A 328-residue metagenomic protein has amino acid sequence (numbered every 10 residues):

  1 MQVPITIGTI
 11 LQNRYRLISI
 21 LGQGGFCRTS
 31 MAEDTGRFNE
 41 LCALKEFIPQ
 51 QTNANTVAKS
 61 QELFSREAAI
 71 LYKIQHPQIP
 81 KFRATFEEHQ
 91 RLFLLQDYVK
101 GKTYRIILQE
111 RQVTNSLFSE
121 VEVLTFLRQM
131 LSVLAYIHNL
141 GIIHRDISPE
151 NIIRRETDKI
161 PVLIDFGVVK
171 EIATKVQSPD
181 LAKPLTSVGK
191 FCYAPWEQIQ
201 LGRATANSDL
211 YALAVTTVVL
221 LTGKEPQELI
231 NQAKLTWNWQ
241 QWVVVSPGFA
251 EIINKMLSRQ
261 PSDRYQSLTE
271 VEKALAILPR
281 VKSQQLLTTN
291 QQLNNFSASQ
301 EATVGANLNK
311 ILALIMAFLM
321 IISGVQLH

Functional and structural regions predicted by a protein language model:
L17-G25, T29: Protein kinase glycine-rich loop
E33-L41: Conserved N-lobe loop of protein kinases adjacent to the ATP-binding glycine-rich P-loop
A54-K73: AlphaC helix of the eukaryotic protein kinase fold
T85: Activation-segment/catalytic-loop signature of the eukaryotic protein kinase fold
H89-T103, I107, R111: Conserved short submotifs of the Hanks-type protein kinase catalytic core that shape the nucleotide-binding pocket
F126-L127: Activation segment signature within eukaryotic-like protein kinase domains
H138-R155: Catalytic-loop of the protein kinase fold
